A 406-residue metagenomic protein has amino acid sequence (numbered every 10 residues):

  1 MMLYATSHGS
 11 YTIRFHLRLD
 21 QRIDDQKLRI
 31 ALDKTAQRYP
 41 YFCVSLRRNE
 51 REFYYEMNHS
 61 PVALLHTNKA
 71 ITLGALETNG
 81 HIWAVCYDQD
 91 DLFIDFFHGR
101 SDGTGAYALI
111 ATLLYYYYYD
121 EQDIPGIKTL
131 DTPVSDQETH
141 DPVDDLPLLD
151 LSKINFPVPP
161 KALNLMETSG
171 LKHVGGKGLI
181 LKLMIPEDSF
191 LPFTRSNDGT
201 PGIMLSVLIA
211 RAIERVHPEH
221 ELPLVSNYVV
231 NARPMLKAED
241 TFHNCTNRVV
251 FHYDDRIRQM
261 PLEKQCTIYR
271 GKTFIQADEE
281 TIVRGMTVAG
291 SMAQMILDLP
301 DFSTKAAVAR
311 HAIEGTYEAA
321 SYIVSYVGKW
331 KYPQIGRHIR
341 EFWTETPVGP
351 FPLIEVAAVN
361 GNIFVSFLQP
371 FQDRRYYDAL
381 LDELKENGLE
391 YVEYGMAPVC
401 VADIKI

Functional and structural regions predicted by a protein language model:
M1-E52, S60-A84, R215-I406: Acyl-thioester-dependent acyl-group transfer interface
M2-T6, T72-L73, T78-G80, V85-C86 (+5 more regions): Short leucine-rich amphipathic alpha-helices used at interfaces
D20-Y39, D95-A111, I180-E219, V324 (+2 more regions): Acyl activation and transfer enzymes in specialized metabolism, enriched for ANL adenylate-forming modules
E77-Y119, T129-T139, A357-Y376: Histidine-centered acyl-transfer/condensation active-site motif and its immediate structural neighborhood
Y87-Q89, G199, E318: Short, well-ordered loop/turn elements at secondary-structure boundaries
R100-A108, T112-P192, L384-I406: Non-catalytic, low-complexity flexible loops and terminal extensions
